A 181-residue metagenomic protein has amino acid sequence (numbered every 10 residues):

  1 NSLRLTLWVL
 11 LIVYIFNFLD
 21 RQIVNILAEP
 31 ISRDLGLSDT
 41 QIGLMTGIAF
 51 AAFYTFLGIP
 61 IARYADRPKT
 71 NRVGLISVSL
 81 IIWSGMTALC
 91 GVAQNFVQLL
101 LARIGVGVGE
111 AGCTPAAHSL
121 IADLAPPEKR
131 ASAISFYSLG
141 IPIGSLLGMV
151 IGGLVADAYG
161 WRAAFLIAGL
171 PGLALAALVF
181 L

Functional and structural regions predicted by a protein language model:
N1-L19: Cytosolic juxtamembrane N-terminal segment immediately preceding the first transmembrane helix of multi-pass
Q22, F50-I59, A111, S145-L146: Residue-level signature of mid-helix packing/kink "hotspots" within the transmembrane helices of 12-pass Major
L27-F56: Extracellular/periplasmic helix-loop-helix junction of adjacent transmembrane segments in MFS-like secondary
P30, I59-R63, L154: Membrane-interface helix termini in secondary transporters
G36, K69-T70, V92-Q98, G109 (+2 more regions): Helix-breaking motifs and short loop linkers at transmembrane-helix boundaries and internal kinks in secondary membrane
F56-V97: Conserved MFS/SLC helix-loop-helix module at the cytosolic interface between two early adjacent transmembrane helices
A102-P142: Cytoplasmic helix-loop-helix junction between adjacent transmembrane helices in 12-TM secondary transporters
Y137-L181: Helix-loop-helix hairpin linking two adjacent transmembrane segments in secondary transporters
